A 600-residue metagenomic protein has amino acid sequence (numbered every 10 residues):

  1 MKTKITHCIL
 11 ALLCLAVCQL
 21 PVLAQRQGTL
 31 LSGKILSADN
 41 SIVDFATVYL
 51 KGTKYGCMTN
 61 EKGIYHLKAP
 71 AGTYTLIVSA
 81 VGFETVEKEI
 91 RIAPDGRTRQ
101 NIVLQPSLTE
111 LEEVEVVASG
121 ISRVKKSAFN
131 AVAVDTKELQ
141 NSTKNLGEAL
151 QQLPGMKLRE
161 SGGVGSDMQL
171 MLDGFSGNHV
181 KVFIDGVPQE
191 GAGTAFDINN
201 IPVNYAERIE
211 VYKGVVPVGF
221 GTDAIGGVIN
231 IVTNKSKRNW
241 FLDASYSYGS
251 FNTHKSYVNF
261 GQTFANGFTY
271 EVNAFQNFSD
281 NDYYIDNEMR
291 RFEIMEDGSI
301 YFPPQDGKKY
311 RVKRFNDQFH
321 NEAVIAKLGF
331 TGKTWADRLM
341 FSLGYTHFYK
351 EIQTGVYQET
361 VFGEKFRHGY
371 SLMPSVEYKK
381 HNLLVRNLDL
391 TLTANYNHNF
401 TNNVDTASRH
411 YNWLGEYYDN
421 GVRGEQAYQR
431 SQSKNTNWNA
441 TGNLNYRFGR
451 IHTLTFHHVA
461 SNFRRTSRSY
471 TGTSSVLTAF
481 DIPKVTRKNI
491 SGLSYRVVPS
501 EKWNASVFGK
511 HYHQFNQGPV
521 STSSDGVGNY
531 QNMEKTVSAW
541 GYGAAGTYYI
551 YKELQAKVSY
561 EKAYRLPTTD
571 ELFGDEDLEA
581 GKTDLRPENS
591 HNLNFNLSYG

Functional and structural regions predicted by a protein language model:
L36-A38, A46-Y49, S79-F83, A93 (+2 more regions): Short, acidic, small-residue-rich periplasmic hinge/interaction motif at the N-terminus of Gram-negative outer-membrane
K54-I64: Short, acidic Ser/Thr/Gly-rich low-complexity loop/linker segments typical of extracellular and cell-surface proteins
H66-K68, V187-G214: Short acidic/polar hinge/loop motifs at secondary-structure boundaries that mediate gating or recognition
T98-V103, L146-A149, S166-M171, F183 (+5 more regions): N-terminal periplasmic accessory domains that precede and gate Gram-negative outer-membrane beta-barrel machines
A131, G147-P188: Extracytoplasmic beta-strand/coil segments of soluble accessory domains associated with Gram-negative outer-membrane
R238, S247, T263-Y357: Periplasmic-side early beta-strands and strand-to-turn transitions of outer-membrane beta-barrels
V258-N259, Y283-R291, E351-T360, N403-Y411 (+4 more regions): Outer-membrane beta-barrel translocator domains and adjoining extracellular loop/strand segments of Gram-negative
I325-F348, R367-G526, Q531-E561, L597: Face-selective signature of the C-terminal outer-membrane beta-barrel domain
